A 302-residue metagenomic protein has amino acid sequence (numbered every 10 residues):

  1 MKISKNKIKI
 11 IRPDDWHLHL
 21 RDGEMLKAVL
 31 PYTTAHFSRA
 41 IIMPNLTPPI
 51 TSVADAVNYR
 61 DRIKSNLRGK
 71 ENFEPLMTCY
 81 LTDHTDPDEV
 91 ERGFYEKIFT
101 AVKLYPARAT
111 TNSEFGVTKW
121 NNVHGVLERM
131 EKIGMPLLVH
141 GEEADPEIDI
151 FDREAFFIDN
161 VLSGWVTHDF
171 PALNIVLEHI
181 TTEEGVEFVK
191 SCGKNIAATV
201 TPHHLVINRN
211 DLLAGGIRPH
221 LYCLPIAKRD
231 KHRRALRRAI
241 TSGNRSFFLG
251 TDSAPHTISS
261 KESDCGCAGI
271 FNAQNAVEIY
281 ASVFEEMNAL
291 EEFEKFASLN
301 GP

Functional and structural regions predicted by a protein language model:
M1-T34: Replace "His-x-His-based motif
I3-K5, D88-L104, N112-L249: Histidine/acidic residue-rich metal-binding segments in metalloenzymes
R12-G23, L137-E143, V200, T251-S253: Histidine-centered catalytic micro-motifs
D15-W16, V29-A54, K70-T82, F99-N112 (+2 more regions): Divalent metal-dependent hydrolysis catalytic cores, especially in the metallo-beta-lactamase
G23-L30, H84-E96: Short, acidic/polar
E24, A28, T51-A54, N121 (+9 more regions): Conserved active-site and cofactor/substrate-binding residues in soluble primary-metabolism enzymes
V53-D61: Glycine-rich loop at the start of a catalytic domain that most often binds anionic cofactors/ligands
H168, T241-P302: His/Asp/Glu-enriched, well-ordered alpha-helical/loop segment that forms or immediately abuts the divalent-metal
